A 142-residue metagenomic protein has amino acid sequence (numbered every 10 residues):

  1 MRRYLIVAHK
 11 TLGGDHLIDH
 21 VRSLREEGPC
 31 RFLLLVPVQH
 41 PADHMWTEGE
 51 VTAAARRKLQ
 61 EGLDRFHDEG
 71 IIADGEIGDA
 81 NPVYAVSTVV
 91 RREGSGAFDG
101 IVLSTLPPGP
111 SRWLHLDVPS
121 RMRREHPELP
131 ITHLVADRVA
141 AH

Functional and structural regions predicted by a protein language model:
M1-T47, E125, H133-A136: Small/aliphatic-rich secondary-structure junction motif
R2-A8, E61-A80: Acidic/glycine-enriched edge-of-secondary-structure segments
W46-R56: Glycine- and acidic-residue-enriched helix-capping/strand-helix junction motifs
G70-F98: Structural beta-alpha unit
G100, E125-H142: Glycine-rich, aromatic-bearing surface loops/beta-hairpins
S104-S120: Glycine-rich, Arg-bearing micro-motifs that act as flexible, cationic patches
